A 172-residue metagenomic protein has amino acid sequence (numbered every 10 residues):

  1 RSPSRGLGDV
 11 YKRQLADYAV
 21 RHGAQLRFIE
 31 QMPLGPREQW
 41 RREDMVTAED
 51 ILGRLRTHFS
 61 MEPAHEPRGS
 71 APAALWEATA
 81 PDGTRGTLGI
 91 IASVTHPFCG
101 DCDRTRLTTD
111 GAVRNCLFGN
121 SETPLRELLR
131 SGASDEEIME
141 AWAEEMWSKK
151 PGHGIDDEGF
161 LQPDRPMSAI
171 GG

Functional and structural regions predicted by a protein language model:
R1-Y11: Single conserved hydrophobic/aromatic residue that forms the stacking wall/gate of nucleotide- or nucleobase-binding
R5, Q25-I29: Core AdoMet radical
Q14-R21, Q31-G172: Auxiliary Fe-S-binding modules of radical SAM enzymes
